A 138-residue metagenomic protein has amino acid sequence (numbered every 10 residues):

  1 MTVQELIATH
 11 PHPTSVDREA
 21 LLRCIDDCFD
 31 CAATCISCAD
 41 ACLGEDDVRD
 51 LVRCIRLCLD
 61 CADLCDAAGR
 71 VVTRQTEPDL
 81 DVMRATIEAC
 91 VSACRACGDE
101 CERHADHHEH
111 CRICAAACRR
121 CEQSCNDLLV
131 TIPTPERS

Functional and structural regions predicted by a protein language model:
M1-S138: Amphipathic alpha-helical hairpins
